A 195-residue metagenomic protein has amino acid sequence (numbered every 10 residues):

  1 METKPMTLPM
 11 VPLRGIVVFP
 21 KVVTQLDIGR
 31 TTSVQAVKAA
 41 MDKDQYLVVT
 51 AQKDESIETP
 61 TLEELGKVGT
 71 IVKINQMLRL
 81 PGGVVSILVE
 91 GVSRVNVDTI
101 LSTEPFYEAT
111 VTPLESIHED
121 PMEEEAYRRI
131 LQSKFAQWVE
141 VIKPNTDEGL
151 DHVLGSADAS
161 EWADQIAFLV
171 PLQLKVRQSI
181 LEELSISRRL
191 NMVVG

Functional and structural regions predicted by a protein language model:
M1-G195: N-terminal low-complexity, acidic/polar interaction/targeting segments
